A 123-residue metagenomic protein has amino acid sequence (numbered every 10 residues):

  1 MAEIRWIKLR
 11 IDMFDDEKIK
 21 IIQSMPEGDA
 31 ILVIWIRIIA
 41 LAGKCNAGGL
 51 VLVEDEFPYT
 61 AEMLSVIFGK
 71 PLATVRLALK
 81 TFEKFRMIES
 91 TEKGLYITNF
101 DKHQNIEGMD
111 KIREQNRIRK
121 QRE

Functional and structural regions predicted by a protein language model:
M1-Y96, D101-D110: Positively charged, structured surface patches that bind polyanionic biopolymers
N105-E123: Basic DNA-binding region of bZIP-type proteins
